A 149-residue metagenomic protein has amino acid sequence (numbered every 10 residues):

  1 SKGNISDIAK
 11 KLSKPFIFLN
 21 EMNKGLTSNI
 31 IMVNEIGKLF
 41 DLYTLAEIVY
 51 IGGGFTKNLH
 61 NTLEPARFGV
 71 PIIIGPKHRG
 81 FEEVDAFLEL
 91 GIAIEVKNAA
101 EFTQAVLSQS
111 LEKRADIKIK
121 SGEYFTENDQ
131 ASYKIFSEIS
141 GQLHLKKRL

Functional and structural regions predicted by a protein language model:
S1-L149: Nucleotide-activated sugar donor-binding and catalytic core shared by glycosyltransferases and related lipid-linked
